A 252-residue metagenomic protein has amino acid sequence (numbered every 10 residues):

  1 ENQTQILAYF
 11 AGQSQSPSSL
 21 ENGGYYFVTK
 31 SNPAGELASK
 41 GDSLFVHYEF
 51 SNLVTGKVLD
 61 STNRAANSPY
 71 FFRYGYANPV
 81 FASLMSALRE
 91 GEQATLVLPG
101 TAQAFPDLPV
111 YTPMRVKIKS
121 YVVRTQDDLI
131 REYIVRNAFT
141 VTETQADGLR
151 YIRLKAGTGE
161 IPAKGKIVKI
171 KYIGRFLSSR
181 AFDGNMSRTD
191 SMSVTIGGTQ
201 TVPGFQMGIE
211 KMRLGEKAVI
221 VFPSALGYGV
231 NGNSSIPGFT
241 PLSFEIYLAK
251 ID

Functional and structural regions predicted by a protein language model:
E1-D252: Cross-family detector of peptidyl-prolyl cis-trans isomerase
